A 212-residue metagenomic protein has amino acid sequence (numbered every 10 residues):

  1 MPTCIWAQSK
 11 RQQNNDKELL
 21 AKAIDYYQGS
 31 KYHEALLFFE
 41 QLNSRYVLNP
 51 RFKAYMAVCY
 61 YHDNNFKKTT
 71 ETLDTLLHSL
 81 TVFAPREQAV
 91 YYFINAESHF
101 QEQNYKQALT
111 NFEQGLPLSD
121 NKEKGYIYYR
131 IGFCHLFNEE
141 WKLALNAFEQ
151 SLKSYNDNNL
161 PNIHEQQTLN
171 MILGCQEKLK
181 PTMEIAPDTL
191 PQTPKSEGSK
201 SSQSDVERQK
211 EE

Functional and structural regions predicted by a protein language model:
C4-E40, S44-R45, N49-R51: N-terminal leader/linker segments that initiate helical-solenoid repeat arrays
L152-E212: Terminal, low-structured helical/coil segments at or just beyond the last alpha-helical repeat
